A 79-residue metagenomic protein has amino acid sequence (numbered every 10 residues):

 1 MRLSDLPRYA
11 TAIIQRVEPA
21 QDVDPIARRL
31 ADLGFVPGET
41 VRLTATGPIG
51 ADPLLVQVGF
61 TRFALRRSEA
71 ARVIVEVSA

Functional and structural regions predicted by a protein language model:
M1, A12-Q15, V41: Small-residue-enriched segments and motifs
L3, Y9-A12, P48-A79: C-terminal structural segments of small proteins and small subunits
R8-Q21: Short, basic/aromatic beta-hairpin or loop at an interaction surface
V23-R29: Short alpha-helix capping/helix-loop boundary micro-motifs
R29-D32, Q57: Residue-level recognition of specific faces of alpha-helices
